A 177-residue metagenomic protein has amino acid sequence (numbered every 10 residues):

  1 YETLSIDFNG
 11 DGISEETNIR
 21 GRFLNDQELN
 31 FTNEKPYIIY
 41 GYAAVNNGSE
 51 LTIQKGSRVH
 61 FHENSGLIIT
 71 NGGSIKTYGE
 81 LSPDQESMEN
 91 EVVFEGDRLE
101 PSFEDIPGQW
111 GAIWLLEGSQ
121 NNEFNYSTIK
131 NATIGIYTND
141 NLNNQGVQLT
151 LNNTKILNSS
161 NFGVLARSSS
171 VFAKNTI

Functional and structural regions predicted by a protein language model:
Y1-I177: Beta-strand/loop edge motif enriched in small/polar residues
